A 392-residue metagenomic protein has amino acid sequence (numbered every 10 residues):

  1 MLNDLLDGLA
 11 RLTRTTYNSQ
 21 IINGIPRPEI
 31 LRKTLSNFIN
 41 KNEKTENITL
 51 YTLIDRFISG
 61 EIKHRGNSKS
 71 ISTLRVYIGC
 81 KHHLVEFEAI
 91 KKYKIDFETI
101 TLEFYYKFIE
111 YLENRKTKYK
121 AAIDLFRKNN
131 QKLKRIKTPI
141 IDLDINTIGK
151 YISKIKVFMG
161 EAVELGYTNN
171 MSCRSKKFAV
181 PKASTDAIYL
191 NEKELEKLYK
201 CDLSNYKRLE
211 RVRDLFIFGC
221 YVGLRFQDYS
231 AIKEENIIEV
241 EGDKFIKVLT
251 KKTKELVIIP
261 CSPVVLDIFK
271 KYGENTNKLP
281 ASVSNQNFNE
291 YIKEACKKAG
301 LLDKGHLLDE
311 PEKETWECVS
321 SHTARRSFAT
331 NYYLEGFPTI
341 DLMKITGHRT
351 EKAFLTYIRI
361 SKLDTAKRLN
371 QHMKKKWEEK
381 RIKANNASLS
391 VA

Functional and structural regions predicted by a protein language model:
M1-T73: N-terminal helical hairpins
I58-S72, K81-D186, C201-N205: N-terminal core-binding DNA-recognition domain of tyrosine recombinases/integrases
T168-N170, P181-K200, T253-P263, K278: DNA breakage-rejoining catalytic core of tyrosine-based enzymes
K176-K177, V222, A231-K270: Conserved tyrosine-mediated DNA breakage-rejoining catalytic core shared by Y-recombinases
Y189, T250-K254, T346-Q371: Catalytic-site neighborhood detector that most strongly recognizes the C-terminal catalytic loop/helix of tyrosine
N205-Y206, E274-K278, E290-K344: Short, basic (Lys/Arg/His-rich) helix/loop patches that form interaction surfaces in the mid-to-C-terminal regions
N236-D243, E317-C318, F337-Y357, I382 (+1 more regions): Short, polar N-cap/turn motifs at the start of nucleic acid-interacting alpha helices
D303-D309, Q371-A392: C-terminal secondary-structure termini that scaffold catalytic or DNA-interacting sites
